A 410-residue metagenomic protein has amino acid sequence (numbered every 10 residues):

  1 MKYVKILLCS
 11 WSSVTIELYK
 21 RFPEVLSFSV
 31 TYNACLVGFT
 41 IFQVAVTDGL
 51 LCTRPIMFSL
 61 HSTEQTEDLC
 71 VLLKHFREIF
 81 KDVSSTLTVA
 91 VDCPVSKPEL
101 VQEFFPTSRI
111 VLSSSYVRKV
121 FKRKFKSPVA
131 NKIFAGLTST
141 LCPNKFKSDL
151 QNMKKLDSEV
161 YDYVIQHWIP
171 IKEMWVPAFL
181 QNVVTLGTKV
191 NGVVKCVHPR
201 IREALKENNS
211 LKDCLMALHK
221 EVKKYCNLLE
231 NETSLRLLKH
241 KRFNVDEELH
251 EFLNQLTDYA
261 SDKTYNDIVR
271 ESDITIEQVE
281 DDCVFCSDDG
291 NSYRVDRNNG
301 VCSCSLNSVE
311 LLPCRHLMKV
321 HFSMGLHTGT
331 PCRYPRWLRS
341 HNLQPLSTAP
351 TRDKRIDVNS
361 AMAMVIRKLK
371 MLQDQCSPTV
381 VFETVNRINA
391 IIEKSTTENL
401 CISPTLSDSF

Functional and structural regions predicted by a protein language model:
M1-L7, S13-E17, S85, Q102-V111 (+1 more regions): Hydrophobic, aromatic-enriched, well-ordered structural segments
M1-Q43, T47-G49: Structured nucleic-acid-interacting core domains from mobile-element enzymes and related host factors, especially RNase
V30, C93, V117, C196: Residues immediately flanking
C35-V37, F58-D82: Active-site beta-loop-alpha junctions of metal-dependent nucleic acid enzymes, especially the RNase H-like/DDE
V37-I41, K97-E103, R123-F125: A short acidic (Asp/Glu
L69, S96-E99, L311: Short, well-ordered alpha-helical microsegments
T86-S96, Y116: Acidic/histidine-rich, metal-coordinating catalytic segments
